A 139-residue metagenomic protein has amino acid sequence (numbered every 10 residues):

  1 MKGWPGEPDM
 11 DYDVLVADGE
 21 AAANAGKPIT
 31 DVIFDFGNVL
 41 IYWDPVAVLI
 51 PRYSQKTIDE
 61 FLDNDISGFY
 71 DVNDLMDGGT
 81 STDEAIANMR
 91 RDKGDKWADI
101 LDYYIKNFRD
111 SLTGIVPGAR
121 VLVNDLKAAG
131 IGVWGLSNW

Functional and structural regions predicted by a protein language model:
G3-P5, D11-G68: Active-site neighborhood of HAD-like aspartate-dependent phosphohydrolases
D31, W97-G135: Short, acidic loop-to-helix structural element flanking the phosphoryl-transfer center in phosphate-processing enzymes
D35-N38, G78-G79, L126, G135: Generic structural signal for small/hydrophobic residues in well-ordered secondary structure, especially within
V39-L40, D71-V72, N107-L112: Short histidine/acidic/glycine/proline-rich micro-motifs that form metal- and phosphate-coordinating active-site loops
Y53-T57, G94, G130: Glycine-centered loop/turn motif at secondary-structure junctions
N64-F69, Y104-F108: Short alpha-helical scaffolding segments that buttress acidic/His motifs in well-ordered protein cores
V72-Y104: A metal-dependent, Asp-based hydrolase signature
N138: Cofactor-binding loop segments of dinucleotide-utilizing enzymes, especially the Rossmann-like FAD- and NAD(P)+-binding
